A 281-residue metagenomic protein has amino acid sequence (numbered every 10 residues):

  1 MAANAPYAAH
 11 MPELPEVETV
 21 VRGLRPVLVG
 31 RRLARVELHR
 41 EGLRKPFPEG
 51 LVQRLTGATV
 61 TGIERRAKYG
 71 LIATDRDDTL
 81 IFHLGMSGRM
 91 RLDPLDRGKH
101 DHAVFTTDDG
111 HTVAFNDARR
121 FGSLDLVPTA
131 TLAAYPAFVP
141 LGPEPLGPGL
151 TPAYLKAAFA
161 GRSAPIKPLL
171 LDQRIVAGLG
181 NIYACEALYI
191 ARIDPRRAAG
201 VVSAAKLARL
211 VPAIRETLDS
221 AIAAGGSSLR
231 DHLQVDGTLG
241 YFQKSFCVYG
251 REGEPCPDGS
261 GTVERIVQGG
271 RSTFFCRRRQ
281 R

Functional and structural regions predicted by a protein language model:
N4-L124, R251-P255, R271-R281: A cross-family signal for N-terminal binding/gating loops and helix N-caps that shape access to the active site
Y7-H10, L80-G178, Y183-I190, A198: Phosphate/anion-contacting hairpin/loop surfaces
M11-L14, P145, G149, S203-V211: Generic detection of long, well-ordered alpha-helical segments
P15, T19-R22, A153, A157 (+1 more regions): Short, contiguous clusters of charged residues that form electrostatic/catalytic patches at enzyme active sites, used
R32-G50, E64, D75, L92 (+2 more regions): Basic, nucleic-acid-binding surfaces and adjacent catalytic neighborhoods in DNA/RNA-processing proteins
